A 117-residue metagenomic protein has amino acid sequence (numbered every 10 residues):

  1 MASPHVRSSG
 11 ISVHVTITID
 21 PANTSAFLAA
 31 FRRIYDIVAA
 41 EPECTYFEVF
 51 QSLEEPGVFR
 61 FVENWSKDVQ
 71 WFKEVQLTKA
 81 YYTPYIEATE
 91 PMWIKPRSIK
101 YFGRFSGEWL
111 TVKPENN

Functional and structural regions predicted by a protein language model:
M1-I11, E48-G57, P84-N117: Glycine-rich beta-strand-turn "strand-cap" elements at beta-sheet edges
V6, D36-T45, N64-Y101: An amphipathic, aromatic/His-enriched active-site/gating alpha helix that lines ligand/cofactor pockets
I11-T18, E48-L77: Short, well-ordered beta-strand segments in beta-rich or mixed alpha/beta enzyme and ligand-binding folds
T18-F27: Short, surface-exposed ligand-recognition loops at beta-strand->loop->(often short) alpha-helix junctions that present
A22-N23, L53, Y81: Alpha-helical structural elements of signaling/regulatory helical domains
S25, V69-W71, G107: Residue-level signal for secondary-structure boundary sites
A26-A29, E74: Short, solvent-exposed alpha-helical surface patches in well-structured domains
